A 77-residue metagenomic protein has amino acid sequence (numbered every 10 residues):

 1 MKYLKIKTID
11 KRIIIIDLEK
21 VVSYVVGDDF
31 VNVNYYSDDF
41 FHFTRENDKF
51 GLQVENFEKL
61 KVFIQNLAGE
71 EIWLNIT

Functional and structural regions predicted by a protein language model:
M1-T77: Eukaryotic intrinsically disordered, low-complexity regulatory linkers and tails enriched in Ser/Thr/Pro
